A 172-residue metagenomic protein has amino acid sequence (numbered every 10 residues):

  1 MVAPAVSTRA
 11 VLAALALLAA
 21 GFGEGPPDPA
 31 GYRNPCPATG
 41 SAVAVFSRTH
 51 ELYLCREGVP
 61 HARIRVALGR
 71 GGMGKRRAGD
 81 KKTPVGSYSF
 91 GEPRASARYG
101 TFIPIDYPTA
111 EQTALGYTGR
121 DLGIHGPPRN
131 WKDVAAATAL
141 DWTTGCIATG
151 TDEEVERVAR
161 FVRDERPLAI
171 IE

Functional and structural regions predicted by a protein language model:
M1-V11: Bacterial N-terminal signal peptides that target proteins for export
A10-R33: Bacterial Sec-dependent signal peptides at the C-terminal "C-region" and cleavage site
P27-A42, L68-E92, F102, D106 (+1 more regions): N-terminal post-signal-peptidase region of extra-cytosolic proteins
T39, K82, E92-E172: Exported/periplasmic cell-wall-interacting domains
V45: Short, surface-exposed binding/anchoring microloops in extracellular/periplasmic proteins
V59-G71: Short Gly/aromatic-enriched secondary-structure transition segments
